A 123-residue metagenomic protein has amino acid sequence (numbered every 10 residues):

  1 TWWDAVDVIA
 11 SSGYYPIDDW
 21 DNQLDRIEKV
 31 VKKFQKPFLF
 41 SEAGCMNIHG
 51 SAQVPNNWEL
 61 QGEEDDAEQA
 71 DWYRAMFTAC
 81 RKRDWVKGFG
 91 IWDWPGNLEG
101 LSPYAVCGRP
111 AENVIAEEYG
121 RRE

Functional and structural regions predicted by a protein language model:
T1-N22, R26-E28, K36-P37, S41-H49 (+1 more regions): Aromatic- and acid-rich polysaccharide-binding/catalytic face of secreted or lumenal carbohydrate-active enzymes
W2-A5, Q23-V30, W72, M76 (+1 more regions): A general structural detector for well-ordered alpha-helical segments in enzyme core domains, enriched
D18-D19, P37-F40, D66-E68, A116-Y119: Short, surface-exposed, polar/charged, turn-prone segments marking secondary-structure boundaries
V30-F34, C80: Alpha-helix C-terminal capping segments
F34-K36, V86: A short helix->loop->beta-strand "cap" motif at the edges of active sites that frequently abuts
G50, P55-W58, A67-W72, A79-E123: Aromatic-rich peripheral "rim/lid" segments of glycoside hydrolase catalytic domains that contact and position glycan
Q61-E63: C-terminal beta-sandwich/jelly-roll accessory domains of carbohydrate-active enzymes
